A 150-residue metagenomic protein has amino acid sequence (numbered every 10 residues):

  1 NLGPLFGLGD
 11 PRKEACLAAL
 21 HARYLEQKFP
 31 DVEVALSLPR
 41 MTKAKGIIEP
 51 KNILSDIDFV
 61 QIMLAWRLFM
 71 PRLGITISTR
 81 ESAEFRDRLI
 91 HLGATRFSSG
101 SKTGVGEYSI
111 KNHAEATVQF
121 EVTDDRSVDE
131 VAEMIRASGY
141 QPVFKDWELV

Functional and structural regions predicted by a protein language model:
N1-L5: Radical SAM/AdoMet-radical enzyme domain recognition
G7-E14: Canonical radical SAM enzyme core domain
C16, E26-V150: Auxiliary Fe-S-binding modules of radical SAM enzymes
